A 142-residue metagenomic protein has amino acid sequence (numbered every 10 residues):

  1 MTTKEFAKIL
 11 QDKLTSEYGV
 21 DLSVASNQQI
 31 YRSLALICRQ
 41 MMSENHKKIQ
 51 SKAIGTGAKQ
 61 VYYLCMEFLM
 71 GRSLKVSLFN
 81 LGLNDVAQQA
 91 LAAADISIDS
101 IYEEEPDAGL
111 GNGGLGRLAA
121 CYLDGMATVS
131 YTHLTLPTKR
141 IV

Functional and structural regions predicted by a protein language model:
M1-T56, Q60-Y62, M66, R72-L81: Extended, charge-enriched "interface" segments that sit outside catalytic cores
N80, L115-G116: Charged, low-complexity surface patches
Q88-D107: Residues forming anionic-ligand binding surfaces in small-molecule and nucleic-acid pockets of primarily soluble enzymes
A108-N112: The substrate-binding groove and active-site-proximal loops of carbohydrate-active enzymes, especially glycoside
G116, C121-D124: A conserved hydrophobic secondary-structure block that centers on an alpha-helix together with its immediately flanking
T132-T138: Conserved small/polar residues in nucleotide/adenosyl-binding loops
